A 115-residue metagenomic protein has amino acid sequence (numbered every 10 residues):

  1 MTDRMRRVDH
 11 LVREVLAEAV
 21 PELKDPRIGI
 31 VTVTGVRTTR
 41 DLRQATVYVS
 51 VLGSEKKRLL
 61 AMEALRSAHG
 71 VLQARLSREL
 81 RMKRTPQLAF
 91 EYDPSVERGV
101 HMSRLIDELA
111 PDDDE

Functional and structural regions predicted by a protein language model:
M1-Q44, S50-E115: Charge-rich, low-complexity N-terminal segments
